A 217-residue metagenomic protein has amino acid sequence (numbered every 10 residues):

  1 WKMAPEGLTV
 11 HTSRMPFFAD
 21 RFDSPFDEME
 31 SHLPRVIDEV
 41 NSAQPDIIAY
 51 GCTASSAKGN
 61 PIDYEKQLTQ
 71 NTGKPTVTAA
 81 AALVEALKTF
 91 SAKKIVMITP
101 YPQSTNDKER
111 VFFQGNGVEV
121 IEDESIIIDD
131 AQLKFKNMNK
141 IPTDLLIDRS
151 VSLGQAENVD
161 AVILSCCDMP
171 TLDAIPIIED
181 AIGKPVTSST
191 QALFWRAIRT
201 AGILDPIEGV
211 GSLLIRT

Functional and structural regions predicted by a protein language model:
W1-R35, Q103-P142: N-terminal glycine-rich anion-binding loop in soluble enzyme alpha/beta folds
E30-Q44, L145-V159: Short, well-structured alpha-helical segments in soluble
V36-A81: Glycine/small-residue-rich loop that forms an oxyanion/phosphate-binding "nest" at active or ligand-binding sites
D46-C52, V96-M97, V159-C166: Periplasmic-binding protein-like
E65-L87, I178-A197: Short, acidic/small-residue loops that bind anionic groups at enzyme active sites
N71-Q132, I215: Conserved beta-alpha
I128-F135, I182-P206: Short, flexible loop segments at boundaries between secondary-structure elements
I147-I163, D168-P185: Active-site/ligand-binding-proximal alpha/beta "capping" segment
